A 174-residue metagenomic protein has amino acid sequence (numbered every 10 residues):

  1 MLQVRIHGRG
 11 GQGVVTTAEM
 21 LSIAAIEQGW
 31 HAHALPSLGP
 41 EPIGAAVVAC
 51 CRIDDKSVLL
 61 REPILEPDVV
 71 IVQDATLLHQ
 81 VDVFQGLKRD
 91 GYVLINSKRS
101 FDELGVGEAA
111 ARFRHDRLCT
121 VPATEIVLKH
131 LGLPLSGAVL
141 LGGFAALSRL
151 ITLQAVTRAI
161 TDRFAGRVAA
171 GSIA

Functional and structural regions predicted by a protein language model:
M1-A174: Active-site cofactor/cluster-binding pocket
